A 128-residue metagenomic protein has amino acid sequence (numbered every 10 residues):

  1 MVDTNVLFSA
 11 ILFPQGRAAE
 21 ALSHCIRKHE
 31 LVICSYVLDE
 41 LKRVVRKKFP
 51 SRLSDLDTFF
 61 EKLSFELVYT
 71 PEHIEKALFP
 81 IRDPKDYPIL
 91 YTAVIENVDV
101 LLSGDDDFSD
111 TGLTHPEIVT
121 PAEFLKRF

Functional and structural regions predicted by a protein language model:
V2, L12, A18-K47: PIN/NYN-family metal-dependent endoribonuclease catalytic core
D3-T4, C34, G104-D105, T120-P121: A secondary-structure boundary/capping signal
V6-L7, V37, I89, D107-F108 (+1 more regions): Alpha-helix capping/helix-boundary segments
S23, T92, D110: Hydrophobic/aromatic ligand-binding patch that stacks against planar heteroaromatic rings of cofactors or nucleotides
D39-H73, I89: Domain-scale selection of a single, long terminal region that carries the protein's primary operational module
F65-L101, D106: Active-site neighborhoods of divalent-metal-dependent phosphate/nucleic-acid chemistry enzymes
D106-F128: Acidic, PIN/NYN-like endoribonuclease modules and their adjacent C-terminal/linker elements
